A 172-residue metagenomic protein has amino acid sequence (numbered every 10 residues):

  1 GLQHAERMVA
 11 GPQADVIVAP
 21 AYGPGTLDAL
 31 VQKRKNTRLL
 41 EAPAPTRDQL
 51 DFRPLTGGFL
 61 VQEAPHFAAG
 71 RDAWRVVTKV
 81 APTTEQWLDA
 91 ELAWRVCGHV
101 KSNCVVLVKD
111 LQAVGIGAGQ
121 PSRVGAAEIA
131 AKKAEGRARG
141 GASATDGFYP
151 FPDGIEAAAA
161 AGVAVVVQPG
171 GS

Functional and structural regions predicted by a protein language model:
G1-S172: ATP-dependent carboxylate/acyl-activation modules
